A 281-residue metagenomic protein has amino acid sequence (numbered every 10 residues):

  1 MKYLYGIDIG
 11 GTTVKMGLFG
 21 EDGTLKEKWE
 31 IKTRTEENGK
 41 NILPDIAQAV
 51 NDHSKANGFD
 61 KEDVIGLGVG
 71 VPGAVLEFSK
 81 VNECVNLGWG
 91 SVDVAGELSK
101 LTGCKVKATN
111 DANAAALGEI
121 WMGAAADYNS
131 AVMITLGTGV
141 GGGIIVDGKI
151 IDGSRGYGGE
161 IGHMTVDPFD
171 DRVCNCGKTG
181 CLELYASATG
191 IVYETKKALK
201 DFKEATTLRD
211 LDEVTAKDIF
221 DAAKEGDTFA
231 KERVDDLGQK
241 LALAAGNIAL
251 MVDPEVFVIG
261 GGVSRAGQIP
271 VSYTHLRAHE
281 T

Functional and structural regions predicted by a protein language model:
Y3-I42, K80-N82, G156: Short glycine-rich, Thr/Ser-proximal phosphate-binding strand/loop in the N-terminal lobe of ATP-dependent enzymes
T13, I248, P254-Y273: Glycine-rich phosphate-binding loops at beta-strand->alpha-helix junctions
G39-A47, N51, E62-L67, G73-S130 (+1 more regions): Glycine-rich phosphate-binding loop and adjoining helix at the ATP-binding site of ATP-dependent phosphoryl-transfer
A49-I65, A245-E255: Phosphate/pyrophosphate-binding loops at sites that engage ATP/ADP/AMP, CoA/4′-phosphopantetheine, polyphosphate
L67-G73, V258-V263: Glycine-rich beta-strand-to-loop/alpha-helix junction loops that act as flexible
A126-Y185: Glycine-rich phosphate-binding loop of actin/hexokinase-like ATP-binding domains
L182-V256: A mobile "lid/hinge" subdomain adjacent to the ATP/sugar-phosphate binding pocket shared across diverse ATP-dependent
A278-T281: A short, hydrophobic C-terminal helix/tail in secreted or cell-surface proteins
